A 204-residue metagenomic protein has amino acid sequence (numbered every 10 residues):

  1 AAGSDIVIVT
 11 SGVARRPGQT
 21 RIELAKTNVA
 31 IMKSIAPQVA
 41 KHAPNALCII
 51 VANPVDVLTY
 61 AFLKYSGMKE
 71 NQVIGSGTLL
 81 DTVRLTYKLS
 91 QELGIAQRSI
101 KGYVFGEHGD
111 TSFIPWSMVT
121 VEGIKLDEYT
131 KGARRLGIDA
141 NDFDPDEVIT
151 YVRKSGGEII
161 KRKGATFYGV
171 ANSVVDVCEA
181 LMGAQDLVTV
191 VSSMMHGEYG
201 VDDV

Functional and structural regions predicted by a protein language model:
S4-D5: An anion/phosphate-binding loop that grips the pyrophosphate of nucleotide cofactors and donors
S11-V13: Conserved NAD(P)H cofactor-binding loop of Rossmann-fold oxidoreductase domains
R16-P17: Helix N-cap/beta-alpha junction loops of NAD(P)-dependent oxidoreductase domains
T20-Y87: Rossmann-like NAD(P)(H) cofactor-binding subdomain of soluble oxidoreductases
S66-Q72, T82-V204: C-terminal substrate-binding/catalytic lobe of Rossmann-fold NAD(P)-dependent dehydrogenases
